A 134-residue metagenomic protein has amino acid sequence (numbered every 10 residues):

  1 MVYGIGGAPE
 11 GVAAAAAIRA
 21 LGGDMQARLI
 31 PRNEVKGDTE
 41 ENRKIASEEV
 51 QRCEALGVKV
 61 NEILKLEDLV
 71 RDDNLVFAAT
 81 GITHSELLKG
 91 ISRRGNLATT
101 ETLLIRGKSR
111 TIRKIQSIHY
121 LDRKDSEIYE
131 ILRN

Functional and structural regions predicted by a protein language model:
M1-G4: Helix-rich terminal scaffold detector
G7, R19-N134: Anaerobic metallocofactor- and corrinoid-dependent redox/one-carbon enzyme cores, especially those from methanogenesis
E10: Glycine-rich phosphate/ribose-binding loops and adjacent secondary-structure elements that form binding surfaces
A13: Short glycine/threonine-rich loop/turn motifs
